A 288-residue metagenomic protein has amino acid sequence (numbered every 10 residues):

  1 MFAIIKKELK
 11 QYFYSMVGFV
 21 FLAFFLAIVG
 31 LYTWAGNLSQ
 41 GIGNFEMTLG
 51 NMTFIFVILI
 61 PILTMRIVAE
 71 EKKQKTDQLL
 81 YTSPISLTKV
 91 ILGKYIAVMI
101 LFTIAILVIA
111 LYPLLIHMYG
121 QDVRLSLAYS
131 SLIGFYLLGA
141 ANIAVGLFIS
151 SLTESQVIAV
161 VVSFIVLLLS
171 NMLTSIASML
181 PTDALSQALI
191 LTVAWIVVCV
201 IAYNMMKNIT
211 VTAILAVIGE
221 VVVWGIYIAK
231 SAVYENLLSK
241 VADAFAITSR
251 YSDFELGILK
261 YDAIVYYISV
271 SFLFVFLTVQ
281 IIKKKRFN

Functional and structural regions predicted by a protein language model:
M1-E70, L111, Y203-A216, I226-L237 (+1 more regions): Hydrophobic alpha-helical transmembrane segments
F2-K6, T88, L92-I96, L125-Y129: Alpha-helical membrane-protein architecture signal
F19-A23, M99, A128-I133, V160-V161 (+3 more regions): Hydrophobic alpha-helical transmembrane segments
V29-G36, Q40-I55, A97-S163, N171-T182: Secretory targeting signals
A35, Q156-S252: Transmembrane helix segments
I67-A97: Helix-loop-helix units of permease transmembrane domains in multi-pass membrane transporters, especially ABC
P84, L152-T153, I258: Helix-loop interface residues and adjacent transmembrane-helix termini in multi-pass membrane transporters, primarily
M179-D183, A246-I268, L273: Membrane-interfacial helix-loop-helix junctions in multi-pass membrane proteins
